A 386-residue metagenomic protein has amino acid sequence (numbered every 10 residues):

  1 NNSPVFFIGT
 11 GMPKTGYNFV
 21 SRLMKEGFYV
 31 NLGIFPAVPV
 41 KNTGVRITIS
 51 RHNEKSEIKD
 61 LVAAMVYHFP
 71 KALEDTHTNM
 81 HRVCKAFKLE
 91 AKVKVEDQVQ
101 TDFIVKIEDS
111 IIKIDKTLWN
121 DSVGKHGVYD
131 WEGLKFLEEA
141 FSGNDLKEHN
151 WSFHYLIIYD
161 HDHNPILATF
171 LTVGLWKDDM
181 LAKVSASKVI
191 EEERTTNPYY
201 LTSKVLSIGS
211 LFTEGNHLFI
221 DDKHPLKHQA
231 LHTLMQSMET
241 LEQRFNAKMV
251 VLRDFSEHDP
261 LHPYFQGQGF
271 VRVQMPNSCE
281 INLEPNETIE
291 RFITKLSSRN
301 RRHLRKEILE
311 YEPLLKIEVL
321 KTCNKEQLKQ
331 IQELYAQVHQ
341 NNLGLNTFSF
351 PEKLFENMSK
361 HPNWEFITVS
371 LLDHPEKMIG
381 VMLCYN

Functional and structural regions predicted by a protein language model:
N1-G27, K41-V45, I49-R51: Conserved PLP-binding catalytic core of the aspartate aminotransferase-like
N1-V5, V40-N42, T78-M80, L211-G215 (+1 more regions): Short Gly/Ser/Thr- and Asp/Glu-enriched loop/turn motifs at secondary-structure junctions
K14-N18, E54-D60, P225-T233: Short, conserved charged micro-motifs
E26-R46, D75-H81: Conserved PLP cofactor-binding pocket of PLP-dependent enzymes
T48, H52, F87-K94: Short, low-order "capping/linker" segments at domain edges
D97-Y199, E239, M249-N386: A conserved beta-strand-loop-helix scaffold within acyl/acetyltransferase catalytic domains
K183-H228, H232: A gly/proline- and charged-residue-enriched helix-loop-helix capping module
T233-N246: Conserved acyl-CoA
